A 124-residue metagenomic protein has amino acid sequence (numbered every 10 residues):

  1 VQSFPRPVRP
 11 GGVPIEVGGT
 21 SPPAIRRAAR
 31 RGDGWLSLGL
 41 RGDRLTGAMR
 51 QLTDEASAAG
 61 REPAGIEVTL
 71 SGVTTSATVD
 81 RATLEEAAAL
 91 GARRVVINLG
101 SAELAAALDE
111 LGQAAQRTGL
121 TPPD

Functional and structural regions predicted by a protein language model:
V1-D124: Active-site-adjacent structural elements that line small-molecule/cofactor binding pockets in enzymes
